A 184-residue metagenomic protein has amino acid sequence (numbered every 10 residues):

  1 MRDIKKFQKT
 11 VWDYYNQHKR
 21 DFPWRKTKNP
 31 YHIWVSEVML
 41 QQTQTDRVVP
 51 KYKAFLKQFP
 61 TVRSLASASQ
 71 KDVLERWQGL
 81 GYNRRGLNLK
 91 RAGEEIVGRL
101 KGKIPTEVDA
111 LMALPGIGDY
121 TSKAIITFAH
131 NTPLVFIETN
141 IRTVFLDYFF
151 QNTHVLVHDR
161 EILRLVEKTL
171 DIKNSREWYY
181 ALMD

Functional and structural regions predicted by a protein language model:
R2-D3, T10, Y14-D184: Catalytic cores of DNA base-excision repair glycosylases
